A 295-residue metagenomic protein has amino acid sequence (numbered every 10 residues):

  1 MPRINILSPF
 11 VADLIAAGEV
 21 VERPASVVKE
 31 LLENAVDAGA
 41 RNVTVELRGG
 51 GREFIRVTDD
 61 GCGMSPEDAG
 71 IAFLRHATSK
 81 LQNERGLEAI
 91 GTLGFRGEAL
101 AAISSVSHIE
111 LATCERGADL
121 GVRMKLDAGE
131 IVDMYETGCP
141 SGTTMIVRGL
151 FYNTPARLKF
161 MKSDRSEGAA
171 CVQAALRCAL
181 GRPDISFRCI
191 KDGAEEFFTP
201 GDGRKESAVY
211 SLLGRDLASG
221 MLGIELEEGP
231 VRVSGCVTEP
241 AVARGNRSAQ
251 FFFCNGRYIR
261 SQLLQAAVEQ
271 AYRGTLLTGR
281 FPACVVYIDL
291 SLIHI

Functional and structural regions predicted by a protein language model:
M1-I293: N-terminal phosphate-binding caps/lids of nucleotide- and nucleic-acid-binding domains
